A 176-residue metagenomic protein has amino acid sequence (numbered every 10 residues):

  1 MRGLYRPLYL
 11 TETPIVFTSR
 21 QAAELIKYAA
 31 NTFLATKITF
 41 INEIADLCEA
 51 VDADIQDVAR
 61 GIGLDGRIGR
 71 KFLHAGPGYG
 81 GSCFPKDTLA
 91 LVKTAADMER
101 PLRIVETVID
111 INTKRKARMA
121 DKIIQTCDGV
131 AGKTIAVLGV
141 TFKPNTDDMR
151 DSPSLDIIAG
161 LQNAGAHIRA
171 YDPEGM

Functional and structural regions predicted by a protein language model:
M1-M176: Structural/interface elements that position substrates and couple domains in central-metabolism enzymes
